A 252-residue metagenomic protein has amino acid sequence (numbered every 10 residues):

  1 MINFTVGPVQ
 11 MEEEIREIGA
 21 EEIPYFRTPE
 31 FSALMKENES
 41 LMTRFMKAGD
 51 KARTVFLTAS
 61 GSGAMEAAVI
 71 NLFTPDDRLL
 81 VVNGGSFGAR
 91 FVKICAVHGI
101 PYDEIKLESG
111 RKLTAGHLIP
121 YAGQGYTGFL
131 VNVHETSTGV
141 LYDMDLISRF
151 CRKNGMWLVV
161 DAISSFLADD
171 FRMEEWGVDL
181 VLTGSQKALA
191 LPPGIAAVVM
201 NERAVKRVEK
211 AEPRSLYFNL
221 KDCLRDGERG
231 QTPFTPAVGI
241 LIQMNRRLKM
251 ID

Functional and structural regions predicted by a protein language model:
M1-P29: N-terminal "arm"/small-domain region of PLP-dependent enzymes with the aminotransferase-like
Q10-M11, Q186-D252: Active-site C-terminal subdomain of aminotransferase-like
I18-A67, R90, I94: Conserved N-terminal alpha-helix of the aminotransferase class I/II PLP-enzyme fold
F73-G88: Conserved PLP-anchoring active-site segment centered on the Schiff-base-forming lysine
R90-P101, G116-I119: Active-site-proximal loop->helix
K112-L167: Active-site phosphate-binding strand-loop segment of PLP-dependent enzymes
E174-Q186: Conserved active-site segment immediately N-terminal to the catalytic lysine that forms the internal aldimine
